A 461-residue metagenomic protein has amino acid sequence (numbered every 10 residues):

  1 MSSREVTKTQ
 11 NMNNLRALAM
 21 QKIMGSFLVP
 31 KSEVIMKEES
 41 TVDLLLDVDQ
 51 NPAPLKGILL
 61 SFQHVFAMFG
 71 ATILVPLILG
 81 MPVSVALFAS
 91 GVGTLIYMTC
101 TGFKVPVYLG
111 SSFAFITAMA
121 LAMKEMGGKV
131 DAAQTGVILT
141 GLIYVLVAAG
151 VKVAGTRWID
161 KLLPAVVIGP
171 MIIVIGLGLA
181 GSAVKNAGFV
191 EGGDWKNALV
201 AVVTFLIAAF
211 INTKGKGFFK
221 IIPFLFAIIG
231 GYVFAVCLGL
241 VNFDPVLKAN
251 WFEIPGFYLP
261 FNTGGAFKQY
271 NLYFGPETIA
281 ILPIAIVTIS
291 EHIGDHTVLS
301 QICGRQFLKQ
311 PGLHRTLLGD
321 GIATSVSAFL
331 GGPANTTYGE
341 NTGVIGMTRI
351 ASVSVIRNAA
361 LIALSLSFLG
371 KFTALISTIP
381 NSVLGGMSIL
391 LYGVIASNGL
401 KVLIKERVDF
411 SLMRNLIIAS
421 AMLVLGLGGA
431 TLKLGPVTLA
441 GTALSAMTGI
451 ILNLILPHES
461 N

Functional and structural regions predicted by a protein language model:
S2-L59, P245-A266, Q301-I302, L308 (+2 more regions): Intrinsically disordered, low-complexity non-transmembrane regions of multi-pass membrane transporters
P30-V107, A114-M126: N-terminal signal-anchor module of multipass membrane proteins
S32, V42-L55, L77-M98, A280-V353: Membrane-embedded helical hairpins/re-entrant loop segments and their flanking transmembrane helices within multi-pass
M36, V42, I207-F210, L225-I281 (+2 more regions): Hydrophobic transmembrane alpha-helices of multi-pass solute/ion transporters
T41, F69-G70, T204-K214, I222 (+4 more regions): Juxtamembrane interface elements at the cytosolic ends of transmembrane helices in multi-pass membrane proteins
L55-A71, K196-T204, I222-P223, L238 (+2 more regions): Hydrophobic, membrane-embedded alpha-helices of multi-pass small-molecule transporters
M81-A86, F103-F115, I159-I168, K220-L225 (+4 more regions): Short, non-helical or kinked segments that cap or interrupt transmembrane helices
M126-N242, N358-N461: Membrane-embedded alpha-helical modules
